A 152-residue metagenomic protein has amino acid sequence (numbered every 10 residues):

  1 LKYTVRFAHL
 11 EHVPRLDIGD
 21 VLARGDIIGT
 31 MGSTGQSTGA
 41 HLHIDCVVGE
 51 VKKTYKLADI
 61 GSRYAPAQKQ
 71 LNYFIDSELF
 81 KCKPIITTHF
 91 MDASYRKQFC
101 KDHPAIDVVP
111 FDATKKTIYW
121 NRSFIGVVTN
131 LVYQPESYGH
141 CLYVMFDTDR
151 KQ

Functional and structural regions predicted by a protein language model:
L1, A23-R24, S33, S37 (+1 more regions): Surface-exposed, glycine-biased beta-strand/turn segments
Y3-H9, K151-Q152: A short macromolecule-binding patch
R6-H9, T30, T54, D107 (+1 more regions): Conserved beta-strand positions that form and line the central face of beta-propeller blades
R6-L10, G39-V47: Histidine-centered catalytic micro-motifs
A8-P14, A58-Y64: A short, sequence-level motif marking secondary-structure junctions
H12-L16, V109-D112: Short alpha-helix capping/helix-loop boundary micro-motifs
V13-G39: Beta-rich strand-turn-strand
G49-V51, D149: Short coil/turn motifs at secondary-structure junctions
